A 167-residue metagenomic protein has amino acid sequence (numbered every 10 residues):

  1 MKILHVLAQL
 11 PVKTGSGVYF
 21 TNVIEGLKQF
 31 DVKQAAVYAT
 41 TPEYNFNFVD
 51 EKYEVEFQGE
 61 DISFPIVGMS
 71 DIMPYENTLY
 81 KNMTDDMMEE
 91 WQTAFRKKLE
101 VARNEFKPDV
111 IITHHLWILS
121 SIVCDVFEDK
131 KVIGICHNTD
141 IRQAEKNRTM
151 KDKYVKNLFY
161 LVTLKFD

Functional and structural regions predicted by a protein language model:
M1-E56: N-terminal subdomain of nucleotide-sugar transferases
I3, I111, K165: Receiver (REC) domain switch-region micro-motif
A36-A102: A conserved catalytic-core segment of Leloir-type glycosyltransferases
S63-V67, R142-R148: Short, charged, surface-exposed secondary-structure boundary motifs
M88, L99-I118: Short N-terminal targeting/anchoring amphipathic segment
V110-I112, V123-Q143: Active-site proximal beta-strand in glycosyltransferases
R148-D167: Membrane-proximal helix-turn-helix segments that form the acceptor-binding/catalytic region of lipid-linked
